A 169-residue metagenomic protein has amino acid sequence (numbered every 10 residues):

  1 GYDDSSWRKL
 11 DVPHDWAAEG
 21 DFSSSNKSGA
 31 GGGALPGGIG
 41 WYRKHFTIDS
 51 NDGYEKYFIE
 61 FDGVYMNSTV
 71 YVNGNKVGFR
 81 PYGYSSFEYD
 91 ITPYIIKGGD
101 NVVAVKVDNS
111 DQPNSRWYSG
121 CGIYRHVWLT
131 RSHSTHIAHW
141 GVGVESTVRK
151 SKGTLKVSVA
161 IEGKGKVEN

Functional and structural regions predicted by a protein language model:
G1-S24, S28, V102-K106, S110 (+1 more regions): Accessory carbohydrate-binding/adhesion or oligomerization-edge regions at the termini of glycan-active proteins
Y2-S5, G37, H139, K152: Sequence-level motif detector for i,i+2 pairs with an aromatic at +2
S5, S24, F87, H126 (+3 more regions): Intrinsically disordered, low-complexity, compositionally biased regions/tails
D15-W16, D21, N26-S28, D52 (+3 more regions): Short, charged/polar low-complexity linear motifs in solvent-exposed/disordered segments
G32, G37-W140, E145, K164-G165: Accessory beta-strand-rich segments of carbohydrate-active enzymes
V72, K152-N169: Beta-strand-rich binding/interaction modules
G83, R149-G153: Ser/Thr- and Asn-enriched, surface-exposed coil loops between beta-strands
